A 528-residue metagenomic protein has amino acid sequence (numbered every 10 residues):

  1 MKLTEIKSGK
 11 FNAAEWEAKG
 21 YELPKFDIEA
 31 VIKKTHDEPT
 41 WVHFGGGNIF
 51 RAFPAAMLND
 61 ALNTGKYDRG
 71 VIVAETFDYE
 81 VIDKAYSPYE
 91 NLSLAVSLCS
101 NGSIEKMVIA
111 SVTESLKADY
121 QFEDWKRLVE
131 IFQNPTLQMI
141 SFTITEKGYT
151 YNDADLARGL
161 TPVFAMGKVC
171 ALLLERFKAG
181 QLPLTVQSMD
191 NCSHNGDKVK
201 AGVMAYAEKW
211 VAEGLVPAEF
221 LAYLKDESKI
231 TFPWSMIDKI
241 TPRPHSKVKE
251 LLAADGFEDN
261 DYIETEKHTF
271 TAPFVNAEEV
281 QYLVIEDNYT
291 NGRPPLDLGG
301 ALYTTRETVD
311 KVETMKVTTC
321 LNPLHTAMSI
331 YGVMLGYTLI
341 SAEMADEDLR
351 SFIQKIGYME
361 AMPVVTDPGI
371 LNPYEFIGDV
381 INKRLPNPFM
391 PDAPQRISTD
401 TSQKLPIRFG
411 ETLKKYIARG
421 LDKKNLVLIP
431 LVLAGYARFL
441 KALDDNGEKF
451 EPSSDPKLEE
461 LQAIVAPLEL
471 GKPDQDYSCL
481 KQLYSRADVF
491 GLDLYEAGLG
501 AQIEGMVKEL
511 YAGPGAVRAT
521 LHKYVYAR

Functional and structural regions predicted by a protein language model:
M1-F44, N48-R528: Substrate/ligand-engaging "lid" and interaction regions
